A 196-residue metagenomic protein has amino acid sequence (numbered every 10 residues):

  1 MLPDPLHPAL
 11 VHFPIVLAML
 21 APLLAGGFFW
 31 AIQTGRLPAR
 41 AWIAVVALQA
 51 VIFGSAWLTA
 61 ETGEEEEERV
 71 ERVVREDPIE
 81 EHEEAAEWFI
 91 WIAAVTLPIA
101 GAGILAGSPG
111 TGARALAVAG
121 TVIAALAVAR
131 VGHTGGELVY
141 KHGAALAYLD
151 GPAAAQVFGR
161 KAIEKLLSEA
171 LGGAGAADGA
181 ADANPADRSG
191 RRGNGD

Functional and structural regions predicted by a protein language model:
M1-D196: Polytopic transmembrane helical bundles with strong interfacial aromatic enrichment
